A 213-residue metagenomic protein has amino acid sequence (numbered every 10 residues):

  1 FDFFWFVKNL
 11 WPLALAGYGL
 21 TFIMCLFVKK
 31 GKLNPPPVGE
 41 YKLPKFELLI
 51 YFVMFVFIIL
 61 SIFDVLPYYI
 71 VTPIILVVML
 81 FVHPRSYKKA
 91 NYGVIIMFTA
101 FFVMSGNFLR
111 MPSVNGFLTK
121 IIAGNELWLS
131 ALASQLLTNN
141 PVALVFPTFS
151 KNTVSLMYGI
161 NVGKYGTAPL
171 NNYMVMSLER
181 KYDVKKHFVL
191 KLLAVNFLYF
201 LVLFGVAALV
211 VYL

Functional and structural regions predicted by a protein language model:
F1, M79-F81, R180-V184: Interfacial segments of multi-pass membrane proteins
F1-V7, L33-G39, M111-I121, A143: Membrane-interface helix termini and inter-helical loops of multi-pass transporters
F6-F22, W128-L213: C-terminal transmembrane helix pair
F6-R85, L193-V206: Core mid-bundle transmembrane helix pairs that form the ion/substrate translocation pathway in diverse multi-pass
L26-F27, P35-G39, L76, N115 (+5 more regions): Solvent-exposed, non-transmembrane amphipathic alpha-helical segments
M54-T148: Transmembrane helical segments that form the transport core of multi-pass membrane transport proteins
